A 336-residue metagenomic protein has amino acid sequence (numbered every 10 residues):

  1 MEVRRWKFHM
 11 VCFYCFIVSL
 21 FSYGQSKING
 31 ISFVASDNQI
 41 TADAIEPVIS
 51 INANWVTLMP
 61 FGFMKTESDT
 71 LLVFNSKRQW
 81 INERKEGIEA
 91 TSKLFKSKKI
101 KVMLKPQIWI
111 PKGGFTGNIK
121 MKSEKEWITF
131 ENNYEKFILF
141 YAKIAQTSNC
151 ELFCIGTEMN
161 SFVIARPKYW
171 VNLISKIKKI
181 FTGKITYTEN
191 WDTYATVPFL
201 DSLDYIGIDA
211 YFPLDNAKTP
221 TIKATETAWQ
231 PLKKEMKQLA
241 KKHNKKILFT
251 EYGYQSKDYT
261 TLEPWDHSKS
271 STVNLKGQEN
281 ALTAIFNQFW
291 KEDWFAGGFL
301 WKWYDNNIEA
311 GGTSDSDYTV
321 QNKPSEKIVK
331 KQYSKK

Functional and structural regions predicted by a protein language model:
M1-Q25: Bacterial Sec-dependent N-terminal signal peptides
G30-A35, L71-K85, S123-E135, G156-A165 (+2 more regions): The substrate-binding groove and active-site-proximal loops of carbohydrate-active enzymes, especially glycoside
S36-N38, A42-I51, E83-I100, K120-L152 (+4 more regions): An active-site-proximal structural segment forming one wall of the substrate-binding cleft that immediately precedes
N54-D69, K85-V163, K257-Y259, W301-N306: Substrate-binding cleft and catalytic face of glycoside hydrolase catalytic domains, especially the flexible beta-alpha
M103-P111, F153-V163, V171-A195, N244-Y252 (+1 more regions): Aromatic-lined carbohydrate-recognition surfaces of secreted/lumenal glycan-active proteins
I138-T157, E189-W229, K246, Y254-K257: Aromatic- and acid-rich polysaccharide-binding/catalytic face of secreted or lumenal carbohydrate-active enzymes
K184, T225-W294: Catalytic-core region of carbohydrate-active enzymes that cleave or remodel glycosidic bonds
P264-H267, G277-A284, Q288, E292-K336: Aromatic-rich peripheral "rim/lid" segments of glycoside hydrolase catalytic domains that contact and position glycan
